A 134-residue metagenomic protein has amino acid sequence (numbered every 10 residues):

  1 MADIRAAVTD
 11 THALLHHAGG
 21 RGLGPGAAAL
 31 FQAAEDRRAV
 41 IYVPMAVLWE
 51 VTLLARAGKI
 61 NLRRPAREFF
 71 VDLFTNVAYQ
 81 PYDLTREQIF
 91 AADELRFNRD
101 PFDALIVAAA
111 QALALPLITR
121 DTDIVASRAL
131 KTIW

Functional and structural regions predicted by a protein language model:
M1-V43, A57-D72, L113, D123 (+1 more regions): Short, well-structured N-terminal submotif of metal-dependent ribonuclease cores
A13, V47, Q88, I106 (+1 more regions): Alpha-helix capping/helix-boundary segments
A34-R37, L48, E68, Y82 (+1 more regions): Generic hydrophobic-segment detector
V51: Phosphate/NTP-binding elements of NTP-utilizing enzymes
L54: ABC-type ATPase nucleotide-binding domain
N61-R64, T75-R120: Active-site neighborhoods of divalent-metal-dependent phosphate/nucleic-acid chemistry enzymes
A129-W134: Active-site regions of enzymes building and remodeling cell-envelope glycoconjugates
